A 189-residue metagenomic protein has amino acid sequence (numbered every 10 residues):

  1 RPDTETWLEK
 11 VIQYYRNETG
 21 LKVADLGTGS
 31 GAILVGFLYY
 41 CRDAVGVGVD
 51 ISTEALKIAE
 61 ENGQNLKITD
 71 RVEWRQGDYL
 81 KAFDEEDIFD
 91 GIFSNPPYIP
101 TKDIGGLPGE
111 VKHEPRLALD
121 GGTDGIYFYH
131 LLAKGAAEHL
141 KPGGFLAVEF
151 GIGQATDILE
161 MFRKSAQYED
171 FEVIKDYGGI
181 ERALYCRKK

Functional and structural regions predicted by a protein language model:
D3-I104: Conserved SAM/SAH cofactor-binding pocket of Class I
E5, E110, E114, E149: Acidic-residue sensor for enzyme active/binding pockets
E18, C41, K67-T69, E114 (+2 more regions): Short, well-ordered coil/turn elements that cap or connect secondary structure elements
F89-D90, G109, Q167: S-adenosylmethionine
Y98, R187-K189: C-terminal beta-strand of the catalytic ATP-binding
Y98-F128: Mobile active-site "lid"/loop adjacent to the S-adenosyl-L-methionine
T123-R187: Conserved Class I SAM-dependent methyltransferase catalytic core
